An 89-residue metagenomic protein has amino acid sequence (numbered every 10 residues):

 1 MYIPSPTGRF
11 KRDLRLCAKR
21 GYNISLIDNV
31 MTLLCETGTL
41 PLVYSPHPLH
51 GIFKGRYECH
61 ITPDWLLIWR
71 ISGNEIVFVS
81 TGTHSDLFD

Functional and structural regions predicted by a protein language model:
M1-P63, S72-V77, S85-D89: Basic, Lys/Arg-enriched alpha-helical interface segments
